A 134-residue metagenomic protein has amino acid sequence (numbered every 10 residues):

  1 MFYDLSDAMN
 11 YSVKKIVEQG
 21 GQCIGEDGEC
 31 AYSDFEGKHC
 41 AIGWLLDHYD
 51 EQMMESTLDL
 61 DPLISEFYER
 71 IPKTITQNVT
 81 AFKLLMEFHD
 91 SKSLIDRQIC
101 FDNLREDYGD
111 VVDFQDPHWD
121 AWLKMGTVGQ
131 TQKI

Functional and structural regions predicted by a protein language model:
M1-F35: Short, charged/polar N-terminal "headpieces" of proteins
Y3-D4, G21-G28, Y49-K133: Catalytic phosphate/metal-binding cores of nucleic-acid and nucleotide-processing enzymes, i.e., regions that mediate
F35-H48: Active-site nucleophilic cysteine motif
